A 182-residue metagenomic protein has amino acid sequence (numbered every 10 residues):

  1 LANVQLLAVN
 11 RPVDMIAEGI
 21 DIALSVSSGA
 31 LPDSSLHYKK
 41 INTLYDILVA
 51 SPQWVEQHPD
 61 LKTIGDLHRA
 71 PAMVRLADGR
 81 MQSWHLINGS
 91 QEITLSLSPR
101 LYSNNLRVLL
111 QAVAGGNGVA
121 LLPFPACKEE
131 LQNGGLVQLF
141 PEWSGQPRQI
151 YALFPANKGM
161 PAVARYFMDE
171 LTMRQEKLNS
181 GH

Functional and structural regions predicted by a protein language model:
L1-Q5, Q91-R100: A local structural motif
L1-S34: Central regulatory/effector-binding core of bacterial HTH transcription factors
D21-A23, I47, A72, A120: Short, well-ordered beta-strand core segments
D33-Y45, A50-M73: Flexible hinge/capping segments at coil-to-helix
K39, G65, L110-Q111, R165: Alpha-helical segments flanking ligand/cofactor-binding loops in enzyme cores
P71-S90: Secondary-structure junction motif
T94-Q138, G145: Hydrophobic hinge/microswitch elements
F124-E129, N133, W143-H182: C-terminal effector-binding regulatory domain of bacterial HTH transcription factors
